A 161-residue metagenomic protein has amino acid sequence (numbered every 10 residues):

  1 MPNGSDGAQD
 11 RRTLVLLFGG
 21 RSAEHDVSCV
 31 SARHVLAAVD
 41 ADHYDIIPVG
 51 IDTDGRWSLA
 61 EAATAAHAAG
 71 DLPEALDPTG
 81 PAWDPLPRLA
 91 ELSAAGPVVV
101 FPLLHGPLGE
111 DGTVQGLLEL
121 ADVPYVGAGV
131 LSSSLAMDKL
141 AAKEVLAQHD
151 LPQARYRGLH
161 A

Functional and structural regions predicted by a protein language model:
M1-L131, L135-E144, Q148, H160-A161: ATP-binding N-terminal substructure of ATP-dependent carboxylate-amine bond-forming enzymes
Q153, G158-A161: A charged, well-structured terminal subsegment
